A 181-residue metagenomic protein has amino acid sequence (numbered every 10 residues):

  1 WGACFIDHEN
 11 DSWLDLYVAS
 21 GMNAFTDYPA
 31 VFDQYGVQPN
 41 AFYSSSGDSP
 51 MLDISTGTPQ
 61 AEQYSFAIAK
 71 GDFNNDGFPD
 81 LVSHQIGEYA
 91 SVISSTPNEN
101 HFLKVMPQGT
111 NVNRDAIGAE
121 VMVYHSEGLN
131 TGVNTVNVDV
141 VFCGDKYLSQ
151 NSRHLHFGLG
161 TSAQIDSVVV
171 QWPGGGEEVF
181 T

Functional and structural regions predicted by a protein language model:
G2-F5, A67: Conserved beta-strand position repeated once per blade in WD40 beta-propeller domains
D7-E9, D72-F73: Structural signature of outer-membrane beta-barrel channels/translocons
D11, D15, D76: Acidic carboxylate motifs that coordinate Ca2+ or other divalent cations, activating on Asp/Glu
V18-A19, S83: Residue position within the beta-strands of beta-propeller blades
A19-G36: Short, conserved, GDST-rich strand-edge loop motifs in beta-rich repeat architectures
Q38-S45: Beta-propeller blade signature
S46-T181: Gly/Ser/Thr/Pro-enriched helix-cap/hinge segments flanking short amphipathic alpha-helices
